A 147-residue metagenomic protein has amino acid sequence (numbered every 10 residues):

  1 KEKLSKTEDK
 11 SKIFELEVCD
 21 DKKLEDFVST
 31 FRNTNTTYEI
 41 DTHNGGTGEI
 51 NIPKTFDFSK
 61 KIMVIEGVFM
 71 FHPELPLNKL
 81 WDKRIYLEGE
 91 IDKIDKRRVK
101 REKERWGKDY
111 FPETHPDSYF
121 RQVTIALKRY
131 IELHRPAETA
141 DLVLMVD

Functional and structural regions predicted by a protein language model:
K1-F56, I62-I65: Conserved nucleotide-sensing/catalytic segment adjacent to the nucleotide-binding pocket in NTP-handling enzymes
L16-C19, E88-I91, K108-P112: Glycine-rich loops and low-complexity Gly/Arg-rich segments that provide flexible linkers or classic glycine-based
L24, I85, A140: Residue-level signal for inorganic ion chemistry
F27-F31, K100-R105: Conserved AAA+ ATPase "sensor/coupling" helix adjacent to the nucleotide-binding pocket
E49-E102: ATP-dependent NMP and nucleoside kinases share a basic, alpha-helical "lid"
E104-D147: Small-molecule kinase domains that catalyze NTP-dependent phosphoryl transfer to phosphate-bearing small molecules
